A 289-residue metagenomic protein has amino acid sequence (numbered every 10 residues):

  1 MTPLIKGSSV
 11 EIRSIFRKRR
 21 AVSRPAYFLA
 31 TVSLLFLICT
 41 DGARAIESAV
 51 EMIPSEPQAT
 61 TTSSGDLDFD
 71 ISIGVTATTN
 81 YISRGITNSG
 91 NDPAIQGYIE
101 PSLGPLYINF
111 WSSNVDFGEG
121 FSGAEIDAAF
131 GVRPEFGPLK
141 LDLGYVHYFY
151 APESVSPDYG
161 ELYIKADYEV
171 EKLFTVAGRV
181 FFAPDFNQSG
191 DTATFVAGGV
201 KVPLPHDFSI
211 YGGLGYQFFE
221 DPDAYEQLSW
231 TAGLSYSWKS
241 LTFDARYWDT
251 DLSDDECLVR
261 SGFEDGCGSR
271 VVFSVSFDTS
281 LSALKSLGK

Functional and structural regions predicted by a protein language model:
M1-D68, S280-K289: Cleavable N-terminal export/targeting peptides
R44-D116, S280-L281: Short glycine/proline- and aromatic-enriched beta-strand/turn motifs that initiate or cap beta-hairpins
D66-D68, L103-L106, E135-L139, E169-L173 (+3 more regions): Outer-membrane beta-barrel channels and translocator barrels
L67-F69, N91-I95, S122-I126, L139 (+5 more regions): Residues that define the transmembrane beta-barrel architecture of outer-membrane proteins
V75-A77, G97-L103, A128-P134, Y145 (+6 more regions): Residues on the lipid-exposed face of transmembrane beta-strands in outer-membrane beta-barrel proteins
T76-I82, W111-V115, R133, G144-Y150 (+4 more regions): Outer-membrane beta-barrel pore domains and translocons
P157-E220, Y247, S286-K289: Detector for outer-membrane/organellar transmembrane beta-barrel domains, recognizing the amphipathic beta-strand
A232, Y236-L241, Y247, D265-K289: Outer-membrane beta-barrel "beta-signal"
